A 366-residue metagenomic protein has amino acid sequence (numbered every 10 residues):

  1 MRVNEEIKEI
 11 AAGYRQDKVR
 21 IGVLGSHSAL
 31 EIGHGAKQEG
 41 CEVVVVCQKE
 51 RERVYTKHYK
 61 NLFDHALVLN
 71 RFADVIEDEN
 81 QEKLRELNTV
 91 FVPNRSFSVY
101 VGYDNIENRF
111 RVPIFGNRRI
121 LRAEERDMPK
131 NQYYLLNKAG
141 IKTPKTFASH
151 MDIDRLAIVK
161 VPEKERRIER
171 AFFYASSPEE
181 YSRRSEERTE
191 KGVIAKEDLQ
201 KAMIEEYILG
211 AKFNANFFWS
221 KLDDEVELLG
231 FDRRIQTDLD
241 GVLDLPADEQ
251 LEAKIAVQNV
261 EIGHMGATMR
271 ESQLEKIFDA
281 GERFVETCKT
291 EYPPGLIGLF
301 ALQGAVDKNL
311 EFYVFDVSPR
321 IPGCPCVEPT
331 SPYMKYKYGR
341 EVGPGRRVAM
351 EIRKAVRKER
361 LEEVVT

Functional and structural regions predicted by a protein language model:
M1-I10: Positively charged, low-complexity intrinsically disordered leader regions
A29-H34, R53-V54, R167: Short N-terminal binding/cap micro-motifs at the start of the first secondary-structure element
Q48-A157, K164-E165: Conserved N-proximal alpha/beta basic substrate-recognition cap immediately N-terminal to, or forming the N-lobe
R122-G210, F218-L229, L274-F278, R283: Active-site nucleotide/adenylate-binding loops and adjacent lid/helix of ATP-dependent enzymes
L156-K160, N216-F217, G304, L310-G323: A short beta-strand motif that forms the metal-chelation/ATP-contact edge of phosphoryl-transfer active sites
E205, N216, Y292-N309: A short glycine-rich, hydrophobically flanked beta-strand micro-motif that places a catalytic Asp/Glu for divalent metal
F217-C288, S318-A349: ATP-dependent carboxylate/phosphate-activation module, predominantly the ATP-grasp catalytic core and closely related
D307, K337-T366: Peripheral (often C-terminal) accessory segments that flank ATP-dependent C-N-forming ligase machineries
